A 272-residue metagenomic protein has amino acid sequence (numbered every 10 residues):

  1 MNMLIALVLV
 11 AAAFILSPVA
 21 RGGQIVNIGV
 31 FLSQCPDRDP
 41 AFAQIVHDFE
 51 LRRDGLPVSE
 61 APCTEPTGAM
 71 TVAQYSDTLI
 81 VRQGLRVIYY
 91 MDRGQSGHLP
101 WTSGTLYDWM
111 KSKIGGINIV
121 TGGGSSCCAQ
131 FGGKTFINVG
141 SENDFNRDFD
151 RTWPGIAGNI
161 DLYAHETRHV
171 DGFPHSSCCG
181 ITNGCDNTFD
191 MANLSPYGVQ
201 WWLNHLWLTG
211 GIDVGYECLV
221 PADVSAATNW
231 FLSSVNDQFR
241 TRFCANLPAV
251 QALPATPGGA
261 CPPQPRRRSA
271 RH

Functional and structural regions predicted by a protein language model:
M1-I5: Positively charged n-region of N-terminal signal peptides that target proteins for export
A6-I15: Bacterial N-terminal signal peptides
A20-I160, V170-H272: Predominantly extracellular/secreted Zn2+-dependent metalloproteases
E166: Walker B catalytic acidic pair
